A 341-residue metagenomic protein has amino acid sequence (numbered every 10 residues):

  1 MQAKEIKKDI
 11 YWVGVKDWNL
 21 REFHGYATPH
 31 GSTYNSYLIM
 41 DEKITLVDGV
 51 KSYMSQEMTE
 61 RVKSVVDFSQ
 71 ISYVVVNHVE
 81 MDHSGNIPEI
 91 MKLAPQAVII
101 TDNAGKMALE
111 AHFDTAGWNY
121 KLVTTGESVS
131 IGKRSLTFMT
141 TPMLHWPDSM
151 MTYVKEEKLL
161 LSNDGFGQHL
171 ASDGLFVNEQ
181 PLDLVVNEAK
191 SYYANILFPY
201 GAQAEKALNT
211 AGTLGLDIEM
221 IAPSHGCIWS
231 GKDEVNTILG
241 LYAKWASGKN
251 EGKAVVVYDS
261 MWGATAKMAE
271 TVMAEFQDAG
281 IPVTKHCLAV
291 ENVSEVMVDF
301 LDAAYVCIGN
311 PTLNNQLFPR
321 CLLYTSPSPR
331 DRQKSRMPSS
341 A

Functional and structural regions predicted by a protein language model:
A3-K63, M151-V154, K158-S162, T265: Conserved beta-strand hairpin/beta-sheet module of binuclear metal-dependent hydrolase folds, prominently
K4-K8, T101-S149, K206: Metallo-beta-lactamase
E42, Y53-I100: Active-site metal-binding motif and surrounding structural segment of the metallo-beta-lactamase
V47-G49, S72-V79, I100-D102, L160-N163 (+1 more regions): Active-site neighborhood of phospho(di)ester-bond hydrolases with catalytic His/Asp-centered motifs
K51, S135-P223, I228-K232: Metallo-beta-lactamase
F68, G215, M297-L301: A short, aliphatic-rich alpha-helical micro-motif
D233-L323: N-terminal beta1-alpha1-beta2 submodule of the flavodoxin-like/Rossmannoid cofactor-binding fold
Y324-D331: Conserved small/polar residues in nucleotide/adenosyl-binding loops
